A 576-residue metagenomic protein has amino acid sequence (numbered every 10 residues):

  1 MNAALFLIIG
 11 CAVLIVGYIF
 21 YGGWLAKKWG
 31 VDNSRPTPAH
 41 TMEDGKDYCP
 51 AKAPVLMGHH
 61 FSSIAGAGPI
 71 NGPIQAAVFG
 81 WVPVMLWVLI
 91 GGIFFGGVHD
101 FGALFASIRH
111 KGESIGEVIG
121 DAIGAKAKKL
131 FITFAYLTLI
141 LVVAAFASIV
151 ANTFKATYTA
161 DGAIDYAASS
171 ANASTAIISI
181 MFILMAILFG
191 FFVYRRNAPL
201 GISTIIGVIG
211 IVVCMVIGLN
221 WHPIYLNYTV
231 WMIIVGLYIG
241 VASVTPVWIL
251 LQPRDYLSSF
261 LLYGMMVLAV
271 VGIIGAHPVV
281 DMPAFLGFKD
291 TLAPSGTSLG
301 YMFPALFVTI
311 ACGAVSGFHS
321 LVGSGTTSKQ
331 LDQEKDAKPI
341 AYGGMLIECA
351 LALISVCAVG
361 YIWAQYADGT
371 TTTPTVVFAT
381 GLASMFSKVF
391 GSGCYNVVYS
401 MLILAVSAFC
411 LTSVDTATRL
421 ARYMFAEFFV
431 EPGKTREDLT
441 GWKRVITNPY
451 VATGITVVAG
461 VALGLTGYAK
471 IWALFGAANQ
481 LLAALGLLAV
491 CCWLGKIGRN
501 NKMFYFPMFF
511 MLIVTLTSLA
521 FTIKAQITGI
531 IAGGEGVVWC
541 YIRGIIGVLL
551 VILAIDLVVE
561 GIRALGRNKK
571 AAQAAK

Functional and structural regions predicted by a protein language model:
N2-I19, A76-S107, G116, A176-F182 (+6 more regions): Extracellular loop-to-transmembrane helix junctions
V13-I70, S259, Y301, A305: Membrane-interface "cap" regions at the ends of multi-pass membrane proteins
G23-C49, G72-Q75, M85, L89 (+5 more regions): Flexible loop linkers connecting adjacent transmembrane helices in multi-pass alpha-helical membrane transporters
C49-H110, D121-A125, V142, A147-Y158 (+3 more regions): Membrane-interface helix-loop-helix modules in multi-pass membrane proteins
A67-I74, G91-H99, A103, S107-K111 (+5 more regions): Membrane-helix boundary/coupling elements in multi-pass transport proteins
A125-I140, G343-A350, G393-V398, E427-L465: Loop-to-transmembrane helix boundary motifs in multi-pass membrane proteins
R195, I209-I233, V241-S243, Y263-T291 (+3 more regions): Hydrophobic alpha-helical segments and their helix-loop junctions in multi-pass secondary transporters
I273-T291, L346-G381, T416: Extracellular/periplasmic helix-exit of transmembrane alpha-helices
